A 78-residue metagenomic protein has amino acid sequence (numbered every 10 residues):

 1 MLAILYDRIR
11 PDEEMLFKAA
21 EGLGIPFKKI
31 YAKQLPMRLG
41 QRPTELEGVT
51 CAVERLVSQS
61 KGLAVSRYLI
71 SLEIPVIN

Functional and structural regions predicted by a protein language model:
M1-A3: Extreme N-terminal starter segment of soluble prokaryotic enzymes
Y6-N78: Conserved N-proximal alpha/beta basic substrate-recognition cap immediately N-terminal to, or forming the N-lobe
